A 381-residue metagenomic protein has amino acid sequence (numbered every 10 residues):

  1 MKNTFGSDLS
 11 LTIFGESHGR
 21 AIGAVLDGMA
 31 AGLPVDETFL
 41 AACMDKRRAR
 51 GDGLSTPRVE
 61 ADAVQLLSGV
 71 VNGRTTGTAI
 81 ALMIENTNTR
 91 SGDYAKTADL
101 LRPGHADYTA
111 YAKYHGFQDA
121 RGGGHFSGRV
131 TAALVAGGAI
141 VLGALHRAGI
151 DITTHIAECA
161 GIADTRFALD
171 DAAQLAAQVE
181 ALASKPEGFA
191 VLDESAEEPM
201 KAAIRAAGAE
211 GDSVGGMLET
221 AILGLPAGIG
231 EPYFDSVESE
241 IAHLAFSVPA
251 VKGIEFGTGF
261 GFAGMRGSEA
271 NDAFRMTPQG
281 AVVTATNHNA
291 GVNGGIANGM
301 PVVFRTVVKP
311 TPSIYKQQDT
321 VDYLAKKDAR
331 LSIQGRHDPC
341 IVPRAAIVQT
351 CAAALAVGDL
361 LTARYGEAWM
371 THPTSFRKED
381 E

Functional and structural regions predicted by a protein language model:
M1-R58: N-terminal, positively charged regions that mediate nucleic acid binding
S10, S313-E381: Internal helix-turn-beta structural module
S10-G15, Q118-V130, A227-E231, N287-V292 (+1 more regions): A short glycine/serine-rich beta->alpha loop
F14-R20, V135, G211-D328: Glycine-rich anion/phosphate-binding loop at the beta-strand->alpha-helix junction
R20-G32, G128-T154, D235-H243, M300-V302 (+2 more regions): Alpha-helical support elements that line or immediately flank enzyme active sites and cofactor-binding pockets
C43-T109: Glycine-rich, N-terminal phosphate-binding loop and its surrounding beta-alpha-beta segment
A98-G124, T320-H337: Short acidic, glycine/tyrosine-flanked loop/strand segments centered on an H-E-D-like triad
K113-Y233: Glycine-rich, mobile lid/loop segments that gate access to catalytic sites or pores
